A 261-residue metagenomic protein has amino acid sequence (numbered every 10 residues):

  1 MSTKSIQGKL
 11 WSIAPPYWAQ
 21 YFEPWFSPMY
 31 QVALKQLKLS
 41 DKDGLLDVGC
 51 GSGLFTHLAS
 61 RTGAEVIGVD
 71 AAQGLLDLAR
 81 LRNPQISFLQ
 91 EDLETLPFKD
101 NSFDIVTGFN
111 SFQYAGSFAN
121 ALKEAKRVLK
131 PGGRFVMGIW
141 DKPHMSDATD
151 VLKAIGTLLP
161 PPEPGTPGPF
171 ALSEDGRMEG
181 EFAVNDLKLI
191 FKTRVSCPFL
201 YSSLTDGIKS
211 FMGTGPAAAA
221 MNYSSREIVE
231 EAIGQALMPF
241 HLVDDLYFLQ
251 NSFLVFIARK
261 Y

Functional and structural regions predicted by a protein language model:
M1-D43, L54-L58, L75-L78, R82 (+1 more regions): Conserved class I S-adenosyl-L-methionine
Q7, S52-L54, G168-Y261: Conserved Class I S-adenosyl-L-methionine
G44-L96: Class I SAM-dependent methyltransferase SAM/SAH-binding core
V66, F135-V136: A short hydrophobic/small-residue beta-strand
E94-I105: A short acidic, Gly/Pro-enriched loop at the edge of an enzyme's catalytic core that lines a small-molecule cofactor
I105-F118, D141: A short SAM/SAH-binding and catalytic strip from SAM-dependent methyltransferases
A119-R134: A short glycine-rich, Lys/Arg-flanked "PGG" loop and its adjoining helix->strand segment in the class I
V136-P160: Conserved class I S-adenosyl-L-methionine
